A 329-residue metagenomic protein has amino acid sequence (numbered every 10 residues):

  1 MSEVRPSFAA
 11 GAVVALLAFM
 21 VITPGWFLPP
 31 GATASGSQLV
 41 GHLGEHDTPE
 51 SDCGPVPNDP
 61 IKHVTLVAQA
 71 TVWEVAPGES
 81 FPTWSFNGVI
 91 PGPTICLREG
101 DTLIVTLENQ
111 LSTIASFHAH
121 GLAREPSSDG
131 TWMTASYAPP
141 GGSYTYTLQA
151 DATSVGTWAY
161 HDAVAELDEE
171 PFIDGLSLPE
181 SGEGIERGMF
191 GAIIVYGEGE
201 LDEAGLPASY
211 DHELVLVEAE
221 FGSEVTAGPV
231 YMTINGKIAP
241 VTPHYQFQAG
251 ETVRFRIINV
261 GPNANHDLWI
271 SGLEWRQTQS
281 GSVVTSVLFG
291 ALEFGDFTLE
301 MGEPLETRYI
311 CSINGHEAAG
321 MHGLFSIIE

Functional and structural regions predicted by a protein language model:
S2-E329: Copper-binding active sites and cupredoxin-like electron-transfer domains, recognizing His/Cys-rich ligand loops
